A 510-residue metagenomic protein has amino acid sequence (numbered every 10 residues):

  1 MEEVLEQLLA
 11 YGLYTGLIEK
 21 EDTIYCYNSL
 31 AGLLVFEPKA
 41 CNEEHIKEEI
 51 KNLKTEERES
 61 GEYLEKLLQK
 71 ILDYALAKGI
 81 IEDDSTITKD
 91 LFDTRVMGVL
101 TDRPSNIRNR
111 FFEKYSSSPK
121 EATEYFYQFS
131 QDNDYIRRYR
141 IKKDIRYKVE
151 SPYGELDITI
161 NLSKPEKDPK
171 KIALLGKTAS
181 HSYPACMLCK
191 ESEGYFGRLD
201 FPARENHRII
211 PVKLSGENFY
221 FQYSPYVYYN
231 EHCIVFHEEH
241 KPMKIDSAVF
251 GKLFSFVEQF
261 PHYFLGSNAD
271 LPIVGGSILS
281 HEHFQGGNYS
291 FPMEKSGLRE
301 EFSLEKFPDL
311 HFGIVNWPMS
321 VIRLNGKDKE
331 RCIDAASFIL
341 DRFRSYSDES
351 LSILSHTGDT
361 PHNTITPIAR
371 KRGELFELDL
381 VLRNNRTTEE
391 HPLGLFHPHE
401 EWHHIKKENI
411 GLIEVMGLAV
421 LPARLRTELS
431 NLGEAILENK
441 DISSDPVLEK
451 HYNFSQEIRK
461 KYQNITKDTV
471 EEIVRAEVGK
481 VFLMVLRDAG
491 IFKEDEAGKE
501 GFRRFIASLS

Functional and structural regions predicted by a protein language model:
M1-P242, N316-P318, C332-A336, R342-S510: Active-site microenvironments that recognize anionic phosphate/pyrophosphate groups
G61, N230, H262-F264, S277-L279 (+2 more regions): Coil-to-beta-strand transition motifs
N206-R208, E238-L265: Helical scaffold of the NTase/Pol beta-like nucleotidyltransferase catalytic core
F219-S224, V249, L253-V257, S303-L310: Structured alpha-helical segments in the cores of large, soluble enzyme domains
K252-F256, F338, V481: Amphipathic alpha-helical segments that form well-ordered structural scaffolds and often line/cohere around active
V257-S277, G286-F338, R344-S347: Catalytic or ion-translocation cores adjacent to nucleophile or general acid/base/metal-coordination motifs in diverse
P272-S280, G358-T364: Beta-rich nucleic-acid/ligand-interaction surfaces
